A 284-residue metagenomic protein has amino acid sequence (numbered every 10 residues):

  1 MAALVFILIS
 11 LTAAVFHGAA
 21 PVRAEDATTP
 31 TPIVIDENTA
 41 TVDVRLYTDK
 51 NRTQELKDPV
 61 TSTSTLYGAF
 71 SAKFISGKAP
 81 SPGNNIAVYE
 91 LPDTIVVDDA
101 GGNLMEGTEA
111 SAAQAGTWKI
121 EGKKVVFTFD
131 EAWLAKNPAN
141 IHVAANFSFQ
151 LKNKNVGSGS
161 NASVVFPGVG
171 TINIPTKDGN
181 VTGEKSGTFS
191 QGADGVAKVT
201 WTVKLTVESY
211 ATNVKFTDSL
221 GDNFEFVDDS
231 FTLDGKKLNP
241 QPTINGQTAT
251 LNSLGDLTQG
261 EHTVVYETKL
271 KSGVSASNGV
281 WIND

Functional and structural regions predicted by a protein language model:
M1-I9: Sec-dependent N-terminal signal peptides
L11-T31: Sec-dependent signal peptide cleavage junction
A24-P80, Q150-A211, N283: Serine/threonine-rich, low-complexity linker/repeat segments that form flexible spacers/stalks
D26-N51, P92-D130, T212-L254: A surface/secretory-pathway sequence property marking extracellular, secreted, or lumenal proteins enriched
V60-S62, K119-G122, A132-V143, T243-N245 (+1 more regions): Short proline/glycine- and polar residue-rich coil/turn motifs
T65-S71, N84-I86, K124, A144-N146 (+5 more regions): Intrinsic-disorder/low-complexity, polar/charged segments enriched in Ser/Thr/Lys/Arg/Asp/Glu/Gln
P80-V88, G102-G107, A135-T176, H262-D284: Serine/threonine-enriched low-complexity regions used as flexible
